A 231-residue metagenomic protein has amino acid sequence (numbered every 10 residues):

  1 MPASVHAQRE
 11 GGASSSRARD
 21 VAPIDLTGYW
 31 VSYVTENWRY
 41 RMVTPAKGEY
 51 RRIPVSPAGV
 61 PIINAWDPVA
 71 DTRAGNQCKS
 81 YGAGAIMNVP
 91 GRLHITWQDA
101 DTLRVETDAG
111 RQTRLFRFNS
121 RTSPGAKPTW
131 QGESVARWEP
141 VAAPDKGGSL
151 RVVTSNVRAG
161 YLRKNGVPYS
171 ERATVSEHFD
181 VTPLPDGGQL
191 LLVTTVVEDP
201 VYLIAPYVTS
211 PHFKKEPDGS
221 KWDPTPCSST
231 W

Functional and structural regions predicted by a protein language model:
A3-W231: PEST-like low-complexity, intrinsically disordered acidic/proline/serine-rich tracts that flank trafficking/processing
